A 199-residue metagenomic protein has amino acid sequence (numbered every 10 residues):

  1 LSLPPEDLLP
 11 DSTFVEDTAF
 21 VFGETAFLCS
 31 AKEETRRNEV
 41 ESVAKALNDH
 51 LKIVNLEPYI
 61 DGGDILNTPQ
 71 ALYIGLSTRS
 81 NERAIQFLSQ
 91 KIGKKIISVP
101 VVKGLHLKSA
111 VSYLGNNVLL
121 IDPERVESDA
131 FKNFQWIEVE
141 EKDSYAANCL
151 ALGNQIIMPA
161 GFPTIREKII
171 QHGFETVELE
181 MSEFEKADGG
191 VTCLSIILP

Functional and structural regions predicted by a protein language model:
L1-P199: The feature marks the mature, well-folded catalytic cores of soluble enzymes
